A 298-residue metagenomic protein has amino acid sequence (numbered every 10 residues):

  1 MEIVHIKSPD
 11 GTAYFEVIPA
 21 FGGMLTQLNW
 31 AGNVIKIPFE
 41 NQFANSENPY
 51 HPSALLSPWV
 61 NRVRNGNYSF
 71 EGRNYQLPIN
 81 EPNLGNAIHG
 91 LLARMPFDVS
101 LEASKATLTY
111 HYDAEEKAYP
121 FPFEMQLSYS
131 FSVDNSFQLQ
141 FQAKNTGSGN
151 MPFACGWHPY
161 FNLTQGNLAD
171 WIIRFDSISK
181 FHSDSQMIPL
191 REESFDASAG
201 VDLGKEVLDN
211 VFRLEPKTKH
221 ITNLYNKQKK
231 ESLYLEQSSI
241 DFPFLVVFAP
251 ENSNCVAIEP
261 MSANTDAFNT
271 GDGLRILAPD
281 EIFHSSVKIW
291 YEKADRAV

Functional and structural regions predicted by a protein language model:
M1-L77, H220-I240, F283-K293: Beta-strand-rich N-terminal accessory domains
I6-S8, P19, Y110-F153, W157-P159 (+1 more regions): Acidic, contiguous internal or C-terminal segments within carbohydrate-active enzymes that form a structured patch used
Q76-L77, N150-P152, Y160-S238: Active-site/ligand-binding surface loops and adjacent short beta/alpha elements that line catalytic pockets across
P78-S132: Extended, loop-rich substrate-binding clefts of extracytoplasmic carbohydrate-active enzymes
N86-D98, S198, L203-G273: Acidic/His-leaning functional-site neighborhoods
L127, D134-Q138, E281-V298: C-terminal or internal capping secondary-structure element at the end of a domain, subdomain, or sheet
G273-F283: Intrinsically disordered, low-complexity Pro/Gly/Ser/Thr-rich segments with frequent PxxP/GP/PP motifs and embedded
